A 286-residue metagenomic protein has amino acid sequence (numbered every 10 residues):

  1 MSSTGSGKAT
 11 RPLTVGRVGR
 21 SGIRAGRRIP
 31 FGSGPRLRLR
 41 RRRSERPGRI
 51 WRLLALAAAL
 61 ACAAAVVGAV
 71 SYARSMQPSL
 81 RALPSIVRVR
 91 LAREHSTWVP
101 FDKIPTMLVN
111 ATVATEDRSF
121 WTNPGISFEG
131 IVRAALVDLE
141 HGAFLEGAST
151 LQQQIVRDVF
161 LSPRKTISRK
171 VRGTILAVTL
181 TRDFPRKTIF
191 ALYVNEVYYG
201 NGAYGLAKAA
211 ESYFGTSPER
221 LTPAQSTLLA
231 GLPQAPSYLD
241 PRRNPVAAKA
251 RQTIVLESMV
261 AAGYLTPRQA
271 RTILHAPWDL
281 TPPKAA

Functional and structural regions predicted by a protein language model:
S2-A286: Juxtamembrane regions of bacterial inner-membrane/periplasmic proteins, predominantly the peptidoglycan biogenesis
